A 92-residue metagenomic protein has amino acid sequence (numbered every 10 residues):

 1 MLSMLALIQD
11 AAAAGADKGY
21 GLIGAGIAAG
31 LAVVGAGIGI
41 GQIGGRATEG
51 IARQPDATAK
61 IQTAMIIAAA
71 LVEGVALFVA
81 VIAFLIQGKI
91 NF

Functional and structural regions predicted by a protein language model:
M1-G19, N91-F92: Short, strongly hydrophobic alpha-helical membrane anchors
A6, Y20, A64, A69: Flexible, active-site-adjacent loop/turn segments at secondary-structure boundaries
A14-K18, L22, D56, I61: Membrane-helix interfacial "entry" motifs
G19-Q42, T48: Short alpha-helical packing/oligomerization segments
A28-A32, A76-V79, A83: Alpha-helical transmembrane segments of integral membrane proteins
I40-I67: Amphipathic, cytosolic membrane-interfacial segments at TM-TM junctions
I67-V79: Membrane-embedded alpha-helical segments of transport systems, primarily multispan ion/solute transporters
A83-F92: Juxtamembrane boundary at the C-terminal end of a transmembrane helix
